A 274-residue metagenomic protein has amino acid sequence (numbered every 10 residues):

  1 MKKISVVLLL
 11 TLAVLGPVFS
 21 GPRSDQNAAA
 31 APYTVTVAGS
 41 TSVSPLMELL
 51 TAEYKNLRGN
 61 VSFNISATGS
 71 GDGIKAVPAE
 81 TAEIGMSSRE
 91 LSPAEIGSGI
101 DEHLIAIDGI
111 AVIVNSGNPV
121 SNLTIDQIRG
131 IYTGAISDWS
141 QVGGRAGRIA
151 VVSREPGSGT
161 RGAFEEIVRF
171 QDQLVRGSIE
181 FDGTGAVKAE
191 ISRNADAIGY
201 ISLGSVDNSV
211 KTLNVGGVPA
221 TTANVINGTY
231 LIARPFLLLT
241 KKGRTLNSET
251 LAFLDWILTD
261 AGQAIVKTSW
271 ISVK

Functional and structural regions predicted by a protein language model:
M1-I4: Positively charged n-region of N-terminal signal peptides that target proteins for export
V6-V7, N27: General helical structural elements
V7-P17: Bacterial N-terminal signal peptides
S20-K274: Exported/periplasmic ABC-transporter solute-binding proteins
